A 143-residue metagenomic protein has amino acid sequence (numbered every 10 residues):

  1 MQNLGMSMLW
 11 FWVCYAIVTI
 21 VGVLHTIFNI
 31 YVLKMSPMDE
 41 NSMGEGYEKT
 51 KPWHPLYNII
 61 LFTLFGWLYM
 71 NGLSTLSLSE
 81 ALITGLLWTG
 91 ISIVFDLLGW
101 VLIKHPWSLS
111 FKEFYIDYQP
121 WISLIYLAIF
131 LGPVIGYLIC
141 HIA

Functional and structural regions predicted by a protein language model:
M1-L87, I91-A143: Juxtamembrane/disordered regions of integral membrane proteins
